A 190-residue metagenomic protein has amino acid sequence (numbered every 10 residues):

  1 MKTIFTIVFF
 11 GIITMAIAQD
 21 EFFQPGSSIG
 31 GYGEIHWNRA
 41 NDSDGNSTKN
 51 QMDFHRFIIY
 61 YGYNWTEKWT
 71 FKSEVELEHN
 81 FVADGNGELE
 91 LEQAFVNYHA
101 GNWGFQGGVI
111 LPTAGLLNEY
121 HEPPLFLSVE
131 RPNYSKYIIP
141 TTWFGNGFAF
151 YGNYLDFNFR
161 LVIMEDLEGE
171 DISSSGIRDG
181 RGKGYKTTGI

Functional and structural regions predicted by a protein language model:
M1-I4: Positively charged n-region of N-terminal signal peptides that target proteins for export
F9-A18: Hydrophobic h-region of N-terminal signal peptides that target proteins for export in Gram-negative bacteria
F10, P25, I29-G30, G107 (+3 more regions): Feature targets compositionally biased, intrinsically disordered low-complexity regions with long contiguous runs
D20-A40, T48-G169: Outer membrane beta-barrel
N41-G45, S173-S174: Short acidic, glycine/proline-rich loop/turn micro-motifs
D166-I190: Loop-centered beta-sheet repeat module
